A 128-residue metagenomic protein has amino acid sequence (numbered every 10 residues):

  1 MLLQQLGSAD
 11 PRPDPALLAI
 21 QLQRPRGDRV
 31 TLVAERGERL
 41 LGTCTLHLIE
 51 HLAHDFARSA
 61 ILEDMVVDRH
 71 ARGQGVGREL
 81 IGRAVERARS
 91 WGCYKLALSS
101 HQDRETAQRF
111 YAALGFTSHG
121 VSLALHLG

Functional and structural regions predicted by a protein language model:
M1-P13: Short amphipathic alpha-helix that is part of the acyltransferase structural core
P11-T31, H51: Active-site rim helix/loop that mediates acceptor-substrate recognition in acyltransferases
V33, R39-L48, V66: Conserved beta-strand in the GNAT
H51-L62, R72, H119: A conserved beta-turn-beta hairpin within the catalytic core of GNAT-like acetyltransferases that forms part
V67, G73-E86, R109-A113: Conserved acetyl-CoA-binding loop-helix of GNAT-fold acetyltransferases
D68, H101: Residue-level recognition of the GNAT/N-acetyltransferase active site
R78, S90, Q102-G120, L125: Conserved active-site alpha-helix within GNAT-family acetyltransferase domains
I81, A88-S100: Conserved GNAT acetyl-CoA-binding A-motif
